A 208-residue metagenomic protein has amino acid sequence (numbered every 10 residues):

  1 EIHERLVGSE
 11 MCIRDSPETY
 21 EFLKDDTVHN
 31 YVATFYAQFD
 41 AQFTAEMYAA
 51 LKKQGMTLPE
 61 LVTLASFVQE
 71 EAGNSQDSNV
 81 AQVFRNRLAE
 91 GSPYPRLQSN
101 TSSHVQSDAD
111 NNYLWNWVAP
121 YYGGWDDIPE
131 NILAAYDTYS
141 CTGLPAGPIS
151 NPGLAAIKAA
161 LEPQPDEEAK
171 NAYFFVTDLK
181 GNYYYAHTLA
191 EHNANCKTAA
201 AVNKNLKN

Functional and structural regions predicted by a protein language model:
E1-G8: Positively charged, low-complexity/disordered segments
S9-E10, R14-N208: Bacterial extracytoplasmic/cell-wall-associated proteins, especially those involved in peptidoglycan
